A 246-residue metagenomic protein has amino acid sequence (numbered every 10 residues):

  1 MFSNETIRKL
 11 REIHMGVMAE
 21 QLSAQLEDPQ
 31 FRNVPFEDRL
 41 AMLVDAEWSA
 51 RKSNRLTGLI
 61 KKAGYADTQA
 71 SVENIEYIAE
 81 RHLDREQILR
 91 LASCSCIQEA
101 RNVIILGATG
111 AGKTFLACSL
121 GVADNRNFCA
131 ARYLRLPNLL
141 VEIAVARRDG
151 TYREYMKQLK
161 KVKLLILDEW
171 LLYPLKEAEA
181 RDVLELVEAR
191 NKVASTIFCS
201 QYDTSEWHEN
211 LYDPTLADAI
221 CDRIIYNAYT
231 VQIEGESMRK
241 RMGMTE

Functional and structural regions predicted by a protein language model:
M1-E20: Charged, compositionally biased N-terminal leader segments and the immediate start of the first structured element
E12, P29-V34, A46, Y65 (+5 more regions): Conserved phosphate/pyrophosphate-binding and hydrolysis machinery centered on Walker-type P-loop NTPases, extending
G16-T68: Interdomain "pre-motor" coupling segment immediately N-terminal to P-loop NTPase/helicase cores
L22, L139-K160, W170-E246: Replace "adjacent to P-loop NTPase cores in ATP/GTP-dependent enzymes" with "adjacent to NTP-binding cores
S53-L106: Extended interfacial segments that mediate partner engagement and assembly in macromolecular machines
L83-K161: Conserved P-loop
